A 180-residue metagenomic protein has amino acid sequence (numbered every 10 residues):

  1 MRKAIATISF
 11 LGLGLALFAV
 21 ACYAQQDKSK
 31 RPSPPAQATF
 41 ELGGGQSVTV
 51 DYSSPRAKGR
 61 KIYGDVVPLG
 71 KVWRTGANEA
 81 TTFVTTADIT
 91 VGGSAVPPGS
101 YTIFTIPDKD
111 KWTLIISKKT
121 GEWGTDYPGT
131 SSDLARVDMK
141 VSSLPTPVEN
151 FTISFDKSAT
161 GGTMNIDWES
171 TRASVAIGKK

Functional and structural regions predicted by a protein language model:
M1-T7: Positively charged n-region of N-terminal signal peptides that target proteins for export
S9-A19: Bacterial N-terminal signal peptides
G12-L13, Y63, T90-G92: Alpha-helical interaction segments
L15-L17, V67, E79, Y127: Polar low-complexity intrinsically disordered regions enriched in Ser/Thr and small residues
Q25-K71, T120-K180: Primarily secretory-pathway and cell-envelope proteins
W73-E122: Mid-length scaffold segments of soluble, non-membrane domains
